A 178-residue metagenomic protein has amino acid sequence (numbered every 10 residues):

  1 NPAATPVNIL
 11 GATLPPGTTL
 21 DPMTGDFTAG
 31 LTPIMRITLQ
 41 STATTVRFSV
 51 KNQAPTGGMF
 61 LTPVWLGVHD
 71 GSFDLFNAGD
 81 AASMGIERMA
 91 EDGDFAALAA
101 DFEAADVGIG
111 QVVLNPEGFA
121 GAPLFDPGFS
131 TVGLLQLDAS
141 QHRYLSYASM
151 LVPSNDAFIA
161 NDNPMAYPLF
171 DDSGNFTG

Functional and structural regions predicted by a protein language model:
N1, S41-T45, Q53-F176: Structured domain cores in non-transmembrane regions
N1-S49, M59, P123, G178: Long, disordered, Ser/Thr/Pro-rich
